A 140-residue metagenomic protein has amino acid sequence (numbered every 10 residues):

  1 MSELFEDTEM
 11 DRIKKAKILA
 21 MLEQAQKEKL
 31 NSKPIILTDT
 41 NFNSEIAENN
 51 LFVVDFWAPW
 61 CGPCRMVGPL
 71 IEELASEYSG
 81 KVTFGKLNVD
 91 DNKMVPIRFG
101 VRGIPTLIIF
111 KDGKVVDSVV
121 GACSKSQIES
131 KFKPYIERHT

Functional and structural regions predicted by a protein language model:
M1-V53, P59, P69-E77, K81 (+4 more regions): Proteins that catalyze or organize thiol-disulfide redox chemistry and the adjacent proteostasis machinery handling
C61-C64: Hydrophobic heptad-repeat coiled-coil signature
V89: The beta1-alpha1 cofactor-binding region of Rossmann-like NAD(H)/NADP(H)-dependent oxidoreductases
